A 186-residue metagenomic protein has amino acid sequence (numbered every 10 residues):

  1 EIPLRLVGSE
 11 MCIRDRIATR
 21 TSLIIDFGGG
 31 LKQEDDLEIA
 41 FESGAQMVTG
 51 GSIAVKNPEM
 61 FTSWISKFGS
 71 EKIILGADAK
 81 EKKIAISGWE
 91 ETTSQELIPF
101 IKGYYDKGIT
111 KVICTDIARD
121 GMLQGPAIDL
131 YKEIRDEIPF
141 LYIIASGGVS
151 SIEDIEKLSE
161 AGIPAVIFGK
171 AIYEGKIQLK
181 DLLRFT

Functional and structural regions predicted by a protein language model:
E1-G8, C12-I13: Single conserved hydrophobic/aromatic residue that forms the stacking wall/gate of nucleotide- or nucleobase-binding
S9, K83, R119-Q124, E174: Short, small-residue-enriched loops and turns at beta-alpha junctions that line or gate enzyme active sites
R14, E90-C114, G125-F140, I144 (+1 more regions): Short loop-to-alpha-helix "cap/lid" segments that border enzyme active sites across diverse enzyme classes
R14-I17, T21-M47, D129-A165: Catalytic cores of alpha/beta
L23, F68-E71, I138-Y142, R184-T186: Short acidic, glycine/proline-enriched helix-loop-strand junctions
D26-G28, G51, I74-D78, T115 (+2 more regions): A cross-family glycoside hydrolase active-site/sugar-binding cleft signature
A45-D120: Conserved anion-binding
M60-F68, S159-T186: C-terminal helical cap(s) of enzyme catalytic domains, especially alpha/beta-barrels
